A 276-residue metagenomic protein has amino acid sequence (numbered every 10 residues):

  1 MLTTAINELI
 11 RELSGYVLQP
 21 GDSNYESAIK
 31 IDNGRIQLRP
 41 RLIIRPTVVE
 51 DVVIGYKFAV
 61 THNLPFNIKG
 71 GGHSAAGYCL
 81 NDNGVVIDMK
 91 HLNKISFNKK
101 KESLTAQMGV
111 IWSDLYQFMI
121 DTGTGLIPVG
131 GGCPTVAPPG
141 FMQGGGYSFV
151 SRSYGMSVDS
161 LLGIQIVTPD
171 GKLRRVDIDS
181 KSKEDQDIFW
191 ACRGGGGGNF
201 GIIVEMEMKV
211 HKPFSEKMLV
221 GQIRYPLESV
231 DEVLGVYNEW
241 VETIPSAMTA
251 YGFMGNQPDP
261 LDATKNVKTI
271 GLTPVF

Functional and structural regions predicted by a protein language model:
I10, G34-L38, V60-T61, Y78-N81 (+7 more regions): Extracellular/periplasmic catalytic domains that process cell-envelope and extracellular macromolecules
L13-Y16, R39-P40, T61-P65, D82-G84 (+3 more regions): Loop/turn elements at helix/coil->beta-strand transitions in domains of secreted/extracellular proteins
V17-G21, R45, F66-G70, I87 (+6 more regions): General beta-strand structural signal in soluble alpha/beta enzymes
P20-S23, I29-N93, M108: Glycine-rich N-terminal segment of FAD-binding domains in flavoprotein oxidoreductases, spanning the beta-loop-helix
R45, A76-N93, V150-D170, I202-E205: Structural signature of FAD isoalloxazine-binding scaffolds in flavoprotein oxidoreductases
E102-S103, V110-I120, T135-P138: Short, structural beta-strand-to-alpha-helix junction motif
M119-T122, L126-I164, T168-P169: A gly/ser-rich beta-alpha-beta helix-loop segment of oxidoreductase catalytic cores
P169, R174-F276: C-terminal cap/substrate-recognition region of VAO/PCMH-type FAD-linked oxidoreductases
